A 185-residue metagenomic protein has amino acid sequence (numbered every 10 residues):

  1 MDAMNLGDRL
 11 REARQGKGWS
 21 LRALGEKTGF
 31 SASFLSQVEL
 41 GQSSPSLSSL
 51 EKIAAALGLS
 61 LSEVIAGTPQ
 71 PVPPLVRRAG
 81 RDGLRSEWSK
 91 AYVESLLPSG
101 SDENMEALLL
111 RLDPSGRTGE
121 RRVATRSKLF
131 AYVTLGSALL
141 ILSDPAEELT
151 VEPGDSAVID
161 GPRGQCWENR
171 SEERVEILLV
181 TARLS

Functional and structural regions predicted by a protein language model:
D8-G25: Short basic helix-loop element that most often maps to the first helix and adjoining turn of HTH DNA-binding modules
L24, S49-L57, E63-I65: Hydrophobic micro-packing sites on short alpha-helices
G29-S44: Recognition helix of helix-turn-helix/homeodomain-like DNA-binding domains that insert into the DNA major groove
R77-S86, K90-S99, E106-T125, G161-G164: Conserved short histidine dyad/triad with adjacent acidic residue
A91-Y92, E152, G161-S185: Ligand-binding loop in jelly-roll beta-barrel domains
E120, L140-I141, L149, Q165-S171: Short beta-strand His + acidic residue motifs that chelate non-heme Fe in jelly-roll/DSBH and cupin folds
R126-D144: Glycine- and acidic-residue-biased ligand/ion/polar-headgroup-sensing regions
P145-D160: Short acidic-glycine-tyrosine-enriched beta hairpin
